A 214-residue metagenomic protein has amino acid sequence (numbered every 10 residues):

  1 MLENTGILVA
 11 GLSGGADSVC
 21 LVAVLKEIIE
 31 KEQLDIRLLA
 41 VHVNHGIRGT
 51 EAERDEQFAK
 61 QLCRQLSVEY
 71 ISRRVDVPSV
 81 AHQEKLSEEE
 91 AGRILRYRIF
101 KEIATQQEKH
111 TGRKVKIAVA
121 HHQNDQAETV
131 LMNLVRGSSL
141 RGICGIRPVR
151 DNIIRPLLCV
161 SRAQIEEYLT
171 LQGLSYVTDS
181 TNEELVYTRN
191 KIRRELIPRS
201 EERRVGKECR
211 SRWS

Functional and structural regions predicted by a protein language model:
M1-E195: Core alpha/beta nucleotide-donor-binding catalytic domains of modification enzymes
A127, W213-S214: Activation segment
K191, I197-R199, R204: Short, intrinsically disordered, charge-balanced linker/junction segments flanking boundaries in proteins
E201-C209, W213: Conserved small/polar residues in nucleotide/adenosyl-binding loops
